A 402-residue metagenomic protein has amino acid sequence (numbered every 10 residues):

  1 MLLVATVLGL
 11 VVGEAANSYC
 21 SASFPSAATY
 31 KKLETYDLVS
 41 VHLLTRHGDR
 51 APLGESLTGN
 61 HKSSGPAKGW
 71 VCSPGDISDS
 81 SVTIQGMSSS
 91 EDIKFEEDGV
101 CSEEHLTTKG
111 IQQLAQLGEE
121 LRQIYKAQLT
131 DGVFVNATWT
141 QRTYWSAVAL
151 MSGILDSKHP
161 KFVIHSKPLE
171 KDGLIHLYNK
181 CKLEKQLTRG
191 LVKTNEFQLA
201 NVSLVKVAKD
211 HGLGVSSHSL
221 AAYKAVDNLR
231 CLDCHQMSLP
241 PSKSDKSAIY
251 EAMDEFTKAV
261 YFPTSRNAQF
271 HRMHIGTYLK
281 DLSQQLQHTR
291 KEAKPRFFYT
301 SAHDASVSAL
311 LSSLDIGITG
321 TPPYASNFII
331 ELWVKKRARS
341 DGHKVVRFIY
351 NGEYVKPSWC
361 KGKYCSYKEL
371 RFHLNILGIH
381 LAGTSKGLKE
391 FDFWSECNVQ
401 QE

Functional and structural regions predicted by a protein language model:
M1-G13: Cleavable N-terminal signal peptides of Sec/SRP-targeted secreted and luminal proteins
V11-F134, T138-F298, A302-E402: Signature for phosphate-centric chemistry
